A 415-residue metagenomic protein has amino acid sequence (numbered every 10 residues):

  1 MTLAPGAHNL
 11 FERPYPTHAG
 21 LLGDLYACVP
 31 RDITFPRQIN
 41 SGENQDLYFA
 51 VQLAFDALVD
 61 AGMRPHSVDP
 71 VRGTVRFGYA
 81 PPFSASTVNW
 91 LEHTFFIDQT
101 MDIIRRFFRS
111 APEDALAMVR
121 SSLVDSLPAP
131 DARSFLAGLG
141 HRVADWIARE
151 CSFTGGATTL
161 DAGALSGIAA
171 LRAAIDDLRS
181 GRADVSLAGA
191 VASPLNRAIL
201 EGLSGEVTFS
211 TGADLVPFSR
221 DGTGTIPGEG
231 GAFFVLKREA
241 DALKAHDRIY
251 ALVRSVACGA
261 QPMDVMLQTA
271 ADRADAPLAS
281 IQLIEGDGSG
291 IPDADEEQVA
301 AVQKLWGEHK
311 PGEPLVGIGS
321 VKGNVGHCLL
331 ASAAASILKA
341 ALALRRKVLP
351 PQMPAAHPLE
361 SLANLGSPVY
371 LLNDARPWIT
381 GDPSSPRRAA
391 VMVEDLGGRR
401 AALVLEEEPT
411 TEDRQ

Functional and structural regions predicted by a protein language model:
M1-Q415: Condensing-enzyme catalytic core of the thiolase-fold
